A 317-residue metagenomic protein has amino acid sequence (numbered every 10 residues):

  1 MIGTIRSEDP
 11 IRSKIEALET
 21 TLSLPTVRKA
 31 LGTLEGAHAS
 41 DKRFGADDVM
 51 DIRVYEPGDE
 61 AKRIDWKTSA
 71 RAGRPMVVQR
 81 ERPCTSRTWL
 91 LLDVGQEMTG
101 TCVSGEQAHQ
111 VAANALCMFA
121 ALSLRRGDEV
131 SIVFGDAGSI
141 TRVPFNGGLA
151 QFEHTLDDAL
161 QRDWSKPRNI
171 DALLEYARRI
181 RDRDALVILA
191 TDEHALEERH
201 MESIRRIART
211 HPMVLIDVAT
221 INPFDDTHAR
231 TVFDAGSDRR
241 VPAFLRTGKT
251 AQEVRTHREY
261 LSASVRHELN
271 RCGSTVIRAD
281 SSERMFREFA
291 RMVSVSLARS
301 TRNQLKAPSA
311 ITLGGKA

Functional and structural regions predicted by a protein language model:
M1-F44, V54-D59, T68, G73 (+2 more regions): Exposed, interaction-prone extracellular/peripheral surfaces
D51: Acidic, metal-associated active-site segment
A61-R63: N-terminal juxtadomain amphipathic helix that follows a signal peptide/anchor or precedes a small N-terminal auxiliary
